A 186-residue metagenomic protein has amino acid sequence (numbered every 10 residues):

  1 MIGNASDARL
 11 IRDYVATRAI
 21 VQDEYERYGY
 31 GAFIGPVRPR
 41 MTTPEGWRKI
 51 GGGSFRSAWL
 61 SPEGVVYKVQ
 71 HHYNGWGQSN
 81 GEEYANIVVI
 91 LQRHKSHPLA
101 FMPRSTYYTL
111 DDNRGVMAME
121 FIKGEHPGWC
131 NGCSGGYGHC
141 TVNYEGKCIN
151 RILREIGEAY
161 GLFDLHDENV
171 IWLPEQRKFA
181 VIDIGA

Functional and structural regions predicted by a protein language model:
M1-E45: Juxta-kinase regulatory segment immediately upstream of eukaryotic protein kinase catalytic domains
T43-K95: ATP-binding glycine-rich loop module of kinase domains
G53-S54, P103, D112-R114, L165-E168: Short, surface-exposed coil-to-beta transition loops
L60-E63, F121, L173: Active-site beta-strand termini and strand-to-loop segments that position acidic
V66-K68, A118, V181: Short hydrophobic-acidic sequence motifs that mark active-site Asp/Glu residues
H71, Q92-G146: Conserved structural core of kinase catalytic domains
R151-G161: Protein kinase catalytic-loop region centered on the HRD/HxD motif
G161-A186: Catalytic activation segment of kinase domains across protein kinase-like and atypical kinase folds
